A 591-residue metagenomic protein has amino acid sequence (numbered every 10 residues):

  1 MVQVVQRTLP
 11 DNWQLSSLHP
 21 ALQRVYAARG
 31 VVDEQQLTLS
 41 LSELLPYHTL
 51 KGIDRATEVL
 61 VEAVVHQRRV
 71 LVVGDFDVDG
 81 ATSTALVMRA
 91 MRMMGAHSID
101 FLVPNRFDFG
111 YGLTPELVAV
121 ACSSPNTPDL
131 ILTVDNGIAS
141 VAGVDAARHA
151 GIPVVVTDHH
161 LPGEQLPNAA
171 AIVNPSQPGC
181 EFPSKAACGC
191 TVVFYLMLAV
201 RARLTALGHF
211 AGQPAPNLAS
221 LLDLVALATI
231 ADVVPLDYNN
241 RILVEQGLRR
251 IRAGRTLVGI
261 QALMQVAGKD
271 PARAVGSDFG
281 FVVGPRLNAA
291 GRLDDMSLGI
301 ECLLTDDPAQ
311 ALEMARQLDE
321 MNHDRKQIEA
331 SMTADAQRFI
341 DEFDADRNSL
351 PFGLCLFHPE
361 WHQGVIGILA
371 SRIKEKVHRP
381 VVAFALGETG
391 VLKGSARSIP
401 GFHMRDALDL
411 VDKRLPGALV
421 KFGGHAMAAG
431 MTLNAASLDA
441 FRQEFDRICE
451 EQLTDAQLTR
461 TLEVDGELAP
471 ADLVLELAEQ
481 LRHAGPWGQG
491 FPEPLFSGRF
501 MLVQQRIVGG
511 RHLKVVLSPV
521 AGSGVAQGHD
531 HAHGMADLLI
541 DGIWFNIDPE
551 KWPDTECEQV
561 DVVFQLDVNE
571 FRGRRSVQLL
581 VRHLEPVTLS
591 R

Functional and structural regions predicted by a protein language model:
R7-L130, A150, N168, A202-S437 (+2 more regions): Hydrophobic helix-and-loop "lid/oligomerization" segment in the mid-to-C-terminal part of catalytic domains
E58, A63-H66, Q310-L356, T389 (+2 more regions): Mid-to-C-terminal polyanion-binding domains and interfaces
E62, E164-N174, I260, L517-G522: Acidic-glycine-rich active-site phosphate/pyrophosphate-binding loop
N105, N174-S176, A385, E585: Residues at the C-termini of beta-strands that transition into short coil/loop
A119-F210: Active-site cavity-forming subdomains of large catalytic enzyme subunits
S140-G143, G189-V192, L196, D223-A226 (+3 more regions): Internal, well-ordered alpha-helical segments in soluble enzyme and binding-protein domains
A142-A146, L369, E476, Q480: A short acidic, amphipathic alpha-helical/loop segment
H159-H160, H362, H425, H512: Histidine-centered active-site/metal-ligand motif
